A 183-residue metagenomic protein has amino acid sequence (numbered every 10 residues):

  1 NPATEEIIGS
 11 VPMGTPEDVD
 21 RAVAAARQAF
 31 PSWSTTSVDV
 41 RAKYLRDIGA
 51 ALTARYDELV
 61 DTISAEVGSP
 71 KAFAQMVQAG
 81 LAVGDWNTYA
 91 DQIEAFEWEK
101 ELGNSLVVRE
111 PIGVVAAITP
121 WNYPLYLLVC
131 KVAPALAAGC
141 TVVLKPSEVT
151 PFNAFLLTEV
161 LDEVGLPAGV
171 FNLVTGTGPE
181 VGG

Functional and structural regions predicted by a protein language model:
N1-N104: N-terminal Rossmann-like NAD(P)+-binding subdomain of aldehyde/semialdehyde dehydrogenases
W98-G183: Rossmann-like NAD(P) dinucleotide-binding subdomain of oxidoreductase/dehydrogenase enzymes
